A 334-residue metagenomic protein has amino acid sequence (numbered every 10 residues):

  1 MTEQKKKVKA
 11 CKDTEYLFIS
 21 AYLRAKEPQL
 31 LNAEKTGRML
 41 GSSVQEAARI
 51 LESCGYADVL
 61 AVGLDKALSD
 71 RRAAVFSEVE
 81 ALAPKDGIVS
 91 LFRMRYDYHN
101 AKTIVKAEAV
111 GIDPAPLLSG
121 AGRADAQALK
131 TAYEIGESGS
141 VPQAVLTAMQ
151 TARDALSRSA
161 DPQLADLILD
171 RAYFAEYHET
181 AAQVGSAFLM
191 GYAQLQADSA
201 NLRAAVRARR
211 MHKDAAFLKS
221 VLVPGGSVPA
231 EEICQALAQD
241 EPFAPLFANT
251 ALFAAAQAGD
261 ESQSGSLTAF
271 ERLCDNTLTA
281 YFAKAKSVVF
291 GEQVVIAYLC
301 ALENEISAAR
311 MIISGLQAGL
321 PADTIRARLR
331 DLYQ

Functional and structural regions predicted by a protein language model:
M1-Q334: N-terminal domain-start signal
